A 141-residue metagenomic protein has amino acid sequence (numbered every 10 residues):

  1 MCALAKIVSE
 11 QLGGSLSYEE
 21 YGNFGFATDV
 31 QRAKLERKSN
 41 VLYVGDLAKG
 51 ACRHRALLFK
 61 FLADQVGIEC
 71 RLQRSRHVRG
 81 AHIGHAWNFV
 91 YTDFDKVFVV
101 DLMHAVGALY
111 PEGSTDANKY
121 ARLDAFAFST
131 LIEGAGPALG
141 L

Functional and structural regions predicted by a protein language model:
M1-G45: Secondary-structure boundary elements
G50-T130: Hydrophobic/aromatic-rich core segments of domains that either
A127-L141: Long, acidic and serine/threonine-rich low-complexity regions that are intrinsically disordered or marginally
